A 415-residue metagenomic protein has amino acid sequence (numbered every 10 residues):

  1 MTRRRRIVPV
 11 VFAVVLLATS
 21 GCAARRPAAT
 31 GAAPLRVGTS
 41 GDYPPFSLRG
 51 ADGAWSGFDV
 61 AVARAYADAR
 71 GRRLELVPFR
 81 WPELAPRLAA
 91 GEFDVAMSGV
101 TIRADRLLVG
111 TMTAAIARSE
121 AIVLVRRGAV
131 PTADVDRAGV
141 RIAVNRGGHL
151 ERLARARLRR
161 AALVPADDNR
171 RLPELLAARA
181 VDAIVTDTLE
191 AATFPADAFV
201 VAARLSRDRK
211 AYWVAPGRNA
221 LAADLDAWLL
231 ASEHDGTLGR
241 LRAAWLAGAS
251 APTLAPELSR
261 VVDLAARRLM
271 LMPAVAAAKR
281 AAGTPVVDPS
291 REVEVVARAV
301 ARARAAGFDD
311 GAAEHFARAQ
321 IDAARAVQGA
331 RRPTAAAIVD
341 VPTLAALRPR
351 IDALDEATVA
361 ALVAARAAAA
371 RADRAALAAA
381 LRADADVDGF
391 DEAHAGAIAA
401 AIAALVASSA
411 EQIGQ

Functional and structural regions predicted by a protein language model:
T19-G21: C-terminal motif of bacterial Sec signal peptides marking the signal peptidase cleavage site
A33-G57: Short glycine-rich His-centered loop
S40-G41, I116-R127, T188-L230, G248-L254 (+1 more regions): Periplasmic-binding protein-like
V60, R64, D68, R73-D136 (+3 more regions): Acidic, polar ligand-binding/catalytic clefts
V60-R70, G128-V130, D136-H149, R155 (+1 more regions): Extended ligand-binding regions for polar small-molecule ligands
Y66, L88-A89, L175-A177, L225: Hydrophobic residues within well-ordered alpha-helices
V100-T101, A115-A198, G217-R218: Pocket-lining segment of extracytoplasmic ligand-binding domains
A368-Q415: Glycine-rich, aromatic-bearing surface loops/beta-hairpins
